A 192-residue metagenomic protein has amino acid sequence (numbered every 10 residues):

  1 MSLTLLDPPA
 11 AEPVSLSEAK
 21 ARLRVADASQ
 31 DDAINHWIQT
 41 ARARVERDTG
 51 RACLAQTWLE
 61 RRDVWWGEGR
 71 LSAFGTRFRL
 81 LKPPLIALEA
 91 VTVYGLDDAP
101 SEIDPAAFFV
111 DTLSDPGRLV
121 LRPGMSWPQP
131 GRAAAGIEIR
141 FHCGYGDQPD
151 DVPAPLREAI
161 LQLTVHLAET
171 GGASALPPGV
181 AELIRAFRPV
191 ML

Functional and structural regions predicted by a protein language model:
M1-L192: Divalent metal-cofactor coordination and adjacent catalytic microenvironments
